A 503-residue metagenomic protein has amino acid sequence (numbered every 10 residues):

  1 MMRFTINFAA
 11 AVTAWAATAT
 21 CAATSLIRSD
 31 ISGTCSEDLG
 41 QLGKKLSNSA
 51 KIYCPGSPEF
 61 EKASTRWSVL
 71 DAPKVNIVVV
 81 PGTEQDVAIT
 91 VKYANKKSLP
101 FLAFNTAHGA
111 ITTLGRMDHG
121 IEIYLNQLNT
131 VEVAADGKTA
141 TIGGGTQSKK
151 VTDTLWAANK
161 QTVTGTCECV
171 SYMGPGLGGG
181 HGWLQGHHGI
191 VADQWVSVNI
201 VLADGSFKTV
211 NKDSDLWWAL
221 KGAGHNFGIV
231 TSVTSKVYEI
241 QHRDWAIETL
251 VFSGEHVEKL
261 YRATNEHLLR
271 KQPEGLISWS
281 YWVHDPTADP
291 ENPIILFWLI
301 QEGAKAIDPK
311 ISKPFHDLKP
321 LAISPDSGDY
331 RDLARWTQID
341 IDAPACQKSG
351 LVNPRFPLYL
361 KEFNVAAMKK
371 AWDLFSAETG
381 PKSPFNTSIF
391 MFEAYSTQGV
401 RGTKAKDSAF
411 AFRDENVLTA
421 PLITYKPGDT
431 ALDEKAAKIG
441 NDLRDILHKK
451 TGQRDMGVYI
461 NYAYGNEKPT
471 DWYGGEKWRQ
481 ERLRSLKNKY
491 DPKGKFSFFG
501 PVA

Functional and structural regions predicted by a protein language model:
M2-F4, A9-A503: Soluble FAD-dependent oxygen oxidases
